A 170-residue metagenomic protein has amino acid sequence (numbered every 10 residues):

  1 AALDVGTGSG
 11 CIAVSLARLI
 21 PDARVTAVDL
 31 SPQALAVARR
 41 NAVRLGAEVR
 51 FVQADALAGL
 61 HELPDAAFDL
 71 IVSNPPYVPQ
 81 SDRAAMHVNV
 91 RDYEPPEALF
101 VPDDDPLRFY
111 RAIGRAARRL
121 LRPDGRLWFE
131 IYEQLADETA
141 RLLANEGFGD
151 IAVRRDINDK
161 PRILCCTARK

Functional and structural regions predicted by a protein language model:
A1-A85: Conserved SAM/SAH cofactor-binding pocket of Class I
I12, A38, N74, V90 (+3 more regions): Residue-level signal for inorganic ion chemistry
A17-R18, E94, A116-L121: A short alpha-helix capping/helix-coil boundary motif
P21, P64, H87-R91, P95 (+1 more regions): A generic structural signal for secondary-structure junctions that act as hinges or helix/strand caps at the edges
Y77, T167-K170: C-terminal beta-strand of the catalytic ATP-binding
Y77-F109: Mobile active-site "lid"/loop adjacent to the S-adenosyl-L-methionine
D103-T167: Conserved Class I SAM-dependent methyltransferase catalytic core
